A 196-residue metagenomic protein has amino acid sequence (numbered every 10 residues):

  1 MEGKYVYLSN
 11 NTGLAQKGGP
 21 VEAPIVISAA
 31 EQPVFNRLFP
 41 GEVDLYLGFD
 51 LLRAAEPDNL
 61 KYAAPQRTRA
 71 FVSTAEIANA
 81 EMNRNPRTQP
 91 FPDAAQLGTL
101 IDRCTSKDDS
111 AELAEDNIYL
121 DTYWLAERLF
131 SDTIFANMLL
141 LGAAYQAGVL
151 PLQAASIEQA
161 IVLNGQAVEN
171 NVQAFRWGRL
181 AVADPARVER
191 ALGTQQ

Functional and structural regions predicted by a protein language model:
M1-Q196: Active-site cofactor/cluster-binding pocket
